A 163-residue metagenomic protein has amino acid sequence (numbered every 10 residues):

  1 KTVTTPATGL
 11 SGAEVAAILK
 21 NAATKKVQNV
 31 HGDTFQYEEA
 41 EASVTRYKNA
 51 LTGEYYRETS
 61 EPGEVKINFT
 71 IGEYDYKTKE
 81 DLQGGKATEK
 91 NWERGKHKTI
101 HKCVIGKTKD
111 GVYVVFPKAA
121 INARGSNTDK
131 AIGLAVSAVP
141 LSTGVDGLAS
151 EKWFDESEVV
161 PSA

Functional and structural regions predicted by a protein language model:
K1-E73, P117-A131: Solvent-exposed edge beta-strands and adjacent loop segments that serve as assembly or binding interfaces
V3, L10, V15-L19, L82 (+3 more regions): Extended hydrophobic/Leu-rich segments
Y37, E58, E89-K90, K152: Basic, gly/Ser/Thr/Pro-rich low-complexity segments located predominantly at protein N termini
A40-A42, G72-Y76, K109-G111, L141-V145: Generic structural motif
K66-T70, I105, A135-V139: Beta-strand secondary-structure signal
I71-E93: Charged, amphipathic alpha-helical segments
T88-S126: Acidic, glycine-rich flexible loop segments
G111-A163: Mixed-charge, glycine-accented linear interaction segment located at domain edges/termini
